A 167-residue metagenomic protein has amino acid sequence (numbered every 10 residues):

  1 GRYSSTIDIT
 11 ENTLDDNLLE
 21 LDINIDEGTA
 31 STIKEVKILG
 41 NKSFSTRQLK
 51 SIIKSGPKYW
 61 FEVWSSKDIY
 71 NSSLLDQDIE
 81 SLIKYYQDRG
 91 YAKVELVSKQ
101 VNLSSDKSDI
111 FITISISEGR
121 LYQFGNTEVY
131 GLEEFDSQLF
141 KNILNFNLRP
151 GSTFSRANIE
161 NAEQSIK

Functional and structural regions predicted by a protein language model:
G1-K167: Interaction-mediating elements
